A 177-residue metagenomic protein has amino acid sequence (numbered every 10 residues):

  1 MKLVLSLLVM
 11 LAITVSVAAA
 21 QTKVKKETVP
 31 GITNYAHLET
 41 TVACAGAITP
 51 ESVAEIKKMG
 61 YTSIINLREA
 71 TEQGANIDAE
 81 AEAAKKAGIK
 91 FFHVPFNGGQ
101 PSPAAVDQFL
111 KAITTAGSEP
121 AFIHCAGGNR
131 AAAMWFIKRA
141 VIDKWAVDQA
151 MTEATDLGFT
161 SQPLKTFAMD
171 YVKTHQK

Functional and structural regions predicted by a protein language model:
M1-L5: Positively charged n-region of N-terminal signal peptides that target proteins for export
S6-S16: Bacterial N-terminal signal peptides
A19-A121, F136-K177: Cys-dependent protein tyrosine phosphatase-like superfamily
A121-A132: A phosphate-binding catalytic loop at a beta-strand-loop-alpha-helix junction that coordinates phosphoryl groups
